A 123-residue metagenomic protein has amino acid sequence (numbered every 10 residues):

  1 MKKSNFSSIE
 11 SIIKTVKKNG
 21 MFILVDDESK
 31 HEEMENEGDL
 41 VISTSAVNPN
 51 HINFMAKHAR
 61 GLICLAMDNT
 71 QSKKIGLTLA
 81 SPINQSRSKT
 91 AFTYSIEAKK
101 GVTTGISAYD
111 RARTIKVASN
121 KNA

Functional and structural regions predicted by a protein language model:
M1-A123: Catalytic domains of riboflavin
